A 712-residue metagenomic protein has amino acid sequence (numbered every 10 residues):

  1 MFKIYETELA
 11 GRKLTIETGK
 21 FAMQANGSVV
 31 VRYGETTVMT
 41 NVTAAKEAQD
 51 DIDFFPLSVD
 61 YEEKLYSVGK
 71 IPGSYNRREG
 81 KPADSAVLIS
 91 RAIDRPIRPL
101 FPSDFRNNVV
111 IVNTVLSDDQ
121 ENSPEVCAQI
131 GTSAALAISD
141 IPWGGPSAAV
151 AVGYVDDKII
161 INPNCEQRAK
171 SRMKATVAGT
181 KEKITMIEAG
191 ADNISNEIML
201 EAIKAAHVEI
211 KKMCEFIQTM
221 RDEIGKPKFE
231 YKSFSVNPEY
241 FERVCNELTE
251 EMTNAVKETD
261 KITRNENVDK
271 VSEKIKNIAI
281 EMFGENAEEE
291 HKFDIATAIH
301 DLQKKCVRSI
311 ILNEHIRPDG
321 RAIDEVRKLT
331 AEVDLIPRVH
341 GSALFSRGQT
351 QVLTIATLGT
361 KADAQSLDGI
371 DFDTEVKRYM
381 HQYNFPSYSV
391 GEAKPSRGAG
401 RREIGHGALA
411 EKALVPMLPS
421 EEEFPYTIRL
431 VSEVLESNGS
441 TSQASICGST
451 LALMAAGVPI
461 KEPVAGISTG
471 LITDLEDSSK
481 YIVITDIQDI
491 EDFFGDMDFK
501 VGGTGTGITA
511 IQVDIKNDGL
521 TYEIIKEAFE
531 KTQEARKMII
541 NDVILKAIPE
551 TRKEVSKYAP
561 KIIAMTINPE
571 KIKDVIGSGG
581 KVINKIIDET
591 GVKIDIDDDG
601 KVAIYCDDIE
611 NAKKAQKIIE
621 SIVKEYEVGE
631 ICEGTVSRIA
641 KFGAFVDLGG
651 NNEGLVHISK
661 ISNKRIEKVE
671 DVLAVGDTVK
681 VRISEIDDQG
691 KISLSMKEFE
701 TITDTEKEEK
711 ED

Functional and structural regions predicted by a protein language model:
M1-A45, D53, K232-T374, P560-D574 (+2 more regions): Extended amphipathic alpha-helical scaffolds
M1-K232: Long, basic N-terminal domains or extensions that often function in RNA/ssDNA interaction or organelle/cellular
A25-V109, V115-S117, N122, E188 (+3 more regions): Glycine-rich, flexible beta-strand/loop modules in the N-terminal catalytic cores of phosphate-handling
G27-V29, N122-I141, V333-A356, N438-V458 (+1 more regions): Conserved phosphate/anionic-ligand binding catalytic regions in large, soluble enzymes, centered on
R95-S103, I138, L335, T360-D363 (+12 more regions): Conserved helix-loop functional segments at active or binding sites
S103-V109, G144-P146, M213-Y231, I262-T263 (+6 more regions): Flexible, glycine/charged-enriched surface loops at secondary-structure junctions
D140-T259, L453-K553: Mobile "lid/hinge" segments at catalytic clefts and subdomain interfaces of large enzymes
Y558-A564, P569-D712: Single-stranded RNA-binding regions, centering on S1/OB-family and related RNA-binding modules
